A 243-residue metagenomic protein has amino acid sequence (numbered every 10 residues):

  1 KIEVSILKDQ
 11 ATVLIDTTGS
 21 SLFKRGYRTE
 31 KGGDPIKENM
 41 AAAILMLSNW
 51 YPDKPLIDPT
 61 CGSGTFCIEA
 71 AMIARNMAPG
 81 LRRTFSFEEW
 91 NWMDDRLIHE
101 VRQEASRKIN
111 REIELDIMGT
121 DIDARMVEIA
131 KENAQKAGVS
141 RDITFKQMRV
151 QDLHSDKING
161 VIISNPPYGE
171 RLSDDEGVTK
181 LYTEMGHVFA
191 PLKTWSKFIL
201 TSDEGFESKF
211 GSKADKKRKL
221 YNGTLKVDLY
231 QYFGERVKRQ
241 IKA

Functional and structural regions predicted by a protein language model:
K1-Y27: Non-catalytic substrate-recognition/targeting regions of SAM-dependent transferases
V4, I44, M185: Residue-level signature of catalytic and energy-coupling elements of molecular machines, predominantly ATP/GTP-dependent
D16-T17, R25, A71-M72, G211-S212: Short acidic, glycine/serine/threonine-rich loops at helix termini
G26-N39: Class I SAM-dependent methyltransferase Rossmann-like catalytic core, especially the SAM/SAH-binding loop
I36-L153, E170-R171, D175-G177: Conserved S-adenosyl-L-methionine
M148-A243: C-terminal catalytic and target-recognition region of SAM-dependent MTase-like enzymes, primarily methyltransferases
